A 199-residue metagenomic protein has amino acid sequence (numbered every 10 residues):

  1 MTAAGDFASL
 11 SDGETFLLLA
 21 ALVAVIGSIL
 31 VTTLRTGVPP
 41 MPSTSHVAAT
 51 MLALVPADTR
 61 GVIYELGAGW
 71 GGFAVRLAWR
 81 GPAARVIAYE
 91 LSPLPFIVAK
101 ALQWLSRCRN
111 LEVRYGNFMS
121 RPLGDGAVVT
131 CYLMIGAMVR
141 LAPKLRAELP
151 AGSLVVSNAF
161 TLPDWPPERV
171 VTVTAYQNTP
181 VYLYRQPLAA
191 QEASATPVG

Functional and structural regions predicted by a protein language model:
M1-D58: S-adenosyl-L-methionine
T59-G69: Conserved class I S-adenosyl-L-methionine
G71-V75: Glycine-rich SAM-binding Motif I of class I
R85-E90: Conserved SAM-binding motif I beta-strand of class I
A99-K100: Conserved SAM-binding loop
R107-F118: Conserved SAM-binding strand-loop segment of SAM-dependent methyltransferases
G124-R140: A short SAM/SAH-binding and catalytic strip from SAM-dependent methyltransferases
A137-V198: C-terminal substrate-binding/active-site "lid" region of AdoMet-derived donor-dependent transferases
